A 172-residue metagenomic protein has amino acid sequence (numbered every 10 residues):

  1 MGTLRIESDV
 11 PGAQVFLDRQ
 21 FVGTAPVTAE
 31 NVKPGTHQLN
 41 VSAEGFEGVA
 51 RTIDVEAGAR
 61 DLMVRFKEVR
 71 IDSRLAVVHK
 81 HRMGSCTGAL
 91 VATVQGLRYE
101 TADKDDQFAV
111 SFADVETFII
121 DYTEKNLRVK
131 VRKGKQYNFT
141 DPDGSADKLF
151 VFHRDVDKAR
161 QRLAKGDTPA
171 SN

Functional and structural regions predicted by a protein language model:
M1-D106, A113-Q136, D141-D143, F150 (+2 more regions): Short loop/turn and low-complexity linker motifs enriched in small/turn-promoting residues
